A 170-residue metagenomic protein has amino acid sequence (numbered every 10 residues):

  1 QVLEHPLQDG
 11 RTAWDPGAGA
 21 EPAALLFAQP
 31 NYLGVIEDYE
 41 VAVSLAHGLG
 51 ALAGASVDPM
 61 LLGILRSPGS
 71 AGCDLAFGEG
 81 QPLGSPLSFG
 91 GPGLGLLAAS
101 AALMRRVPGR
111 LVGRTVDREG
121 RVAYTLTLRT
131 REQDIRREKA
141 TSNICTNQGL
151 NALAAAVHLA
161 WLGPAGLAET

Functional and structural regions predicted by a protein language model:
Q1-V35: PLP-dependent aminotransferase-class I/II
V2, G50-A51, C73: Short glycine/serine/threonine/alanine-rich loop segments
L7, P30, P59-M60, G80-P82: Short, ordered loop/turn segments at secondary-structure junctions
A23-A28, G54-S56, F77, L96-A98: Structural motif
P30-L49, M60-S67: Active-site core of PLP-dependent enzymes with the aminotransferase class I/II
G69-S85: Conserved active-site segment immediately N-terminal to the catalytic lysine that forms the internal aldimine
L83-T170: Active-site C-terminal subdomain of aminotransferase-like
